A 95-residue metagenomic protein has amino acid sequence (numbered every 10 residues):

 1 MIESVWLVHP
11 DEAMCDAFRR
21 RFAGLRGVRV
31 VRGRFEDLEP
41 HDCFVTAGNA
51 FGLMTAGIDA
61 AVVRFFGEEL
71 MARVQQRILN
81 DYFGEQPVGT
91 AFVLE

Functional and structural regions predicted by a protein language model:
M1-E95: Macrodomain-like recognition of ADP-ribose-binding/processing modules
